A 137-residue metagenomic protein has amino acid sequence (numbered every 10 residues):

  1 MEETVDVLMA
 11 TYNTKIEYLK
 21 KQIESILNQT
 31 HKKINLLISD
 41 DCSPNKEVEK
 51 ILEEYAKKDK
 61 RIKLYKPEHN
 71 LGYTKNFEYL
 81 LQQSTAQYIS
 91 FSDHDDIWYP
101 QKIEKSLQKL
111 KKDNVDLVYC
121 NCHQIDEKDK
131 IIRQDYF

Functional and structural regions predicted by a protein language model:
M1-F137: Nucleotide-sugar donor-binding/catalytic module of glycosyltransferases that assemble extracellular/cell-envelope
